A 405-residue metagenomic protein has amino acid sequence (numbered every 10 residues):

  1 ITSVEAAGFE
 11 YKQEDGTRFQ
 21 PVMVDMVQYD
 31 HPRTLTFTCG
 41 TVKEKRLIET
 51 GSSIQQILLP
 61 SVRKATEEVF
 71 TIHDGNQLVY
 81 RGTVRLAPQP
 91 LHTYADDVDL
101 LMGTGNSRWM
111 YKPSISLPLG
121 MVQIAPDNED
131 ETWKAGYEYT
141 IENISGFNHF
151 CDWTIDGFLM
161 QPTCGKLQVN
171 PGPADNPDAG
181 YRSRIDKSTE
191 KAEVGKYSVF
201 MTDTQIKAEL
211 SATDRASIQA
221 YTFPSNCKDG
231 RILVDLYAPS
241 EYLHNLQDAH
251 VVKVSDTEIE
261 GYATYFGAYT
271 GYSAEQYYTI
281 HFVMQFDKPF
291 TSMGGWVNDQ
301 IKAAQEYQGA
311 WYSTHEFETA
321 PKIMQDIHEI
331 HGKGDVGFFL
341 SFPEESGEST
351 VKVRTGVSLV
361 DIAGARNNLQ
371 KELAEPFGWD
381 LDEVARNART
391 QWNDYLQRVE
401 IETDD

Functional and structural regions predicted by a protein language model:
I1-T17: Short, compositionally biased P/S/T/A/G/V-rich stretches that sit at domain boundaries
F19, I48, L58-P60, V357: Extracytoplasmic low-complexity repetitive segments enriched in small/polar residues
Q20-Q28: Aromatic/hydrophobic beta-strand junction motif of beta-rich domains
Q28-R33, S61-I72, G82-D405: Accessory carbohydrate-recognition regions in carbohydrate-active enzymes
T38-E44, G75: Change "in extracellular beta-sheet-rich domains … of secreted and cell-surface proteins" to "in beta-sheet-rich domains
E44-L58, H331-G337: Aromatic sugar-binding surface patches on proteins that engage polysaccharides or sugar-phosphate polymers
K45-L47, Q77-P88: Edge beta-strands of extracellular beta-sandwich domains
